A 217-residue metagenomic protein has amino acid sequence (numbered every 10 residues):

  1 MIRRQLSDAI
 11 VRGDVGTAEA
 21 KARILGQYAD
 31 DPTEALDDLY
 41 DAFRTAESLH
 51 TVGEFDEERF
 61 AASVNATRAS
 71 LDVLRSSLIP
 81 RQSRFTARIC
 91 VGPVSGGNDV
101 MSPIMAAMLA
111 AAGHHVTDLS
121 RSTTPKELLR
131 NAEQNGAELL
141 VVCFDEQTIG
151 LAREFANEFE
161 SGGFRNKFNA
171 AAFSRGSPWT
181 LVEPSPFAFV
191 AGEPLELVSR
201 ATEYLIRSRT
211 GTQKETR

Functional and structural regions predicted by a protein language model:
M1-Q82: Long amphipathic alpha-helical segments
K21, L128-N131, N135, R200 (+1 more regions): CheY-like receiver
S83-I89: A short, charged/proline- and glycine-enriched loop that marks the coil->beta-strand transition at the N-terminal
G92-V94: Short hydrophobic segments within beta-strands
N98-V100, L119-K126: A general structural motif
P103-T117: Short helix-loop-beta junction
T123-E183: Cofactor-cradling patches in redox/metallo enzymes
A170-R217: Peripheral docking tails and interdomain loops at the edges of cofactor- or intermediate-handling domains
